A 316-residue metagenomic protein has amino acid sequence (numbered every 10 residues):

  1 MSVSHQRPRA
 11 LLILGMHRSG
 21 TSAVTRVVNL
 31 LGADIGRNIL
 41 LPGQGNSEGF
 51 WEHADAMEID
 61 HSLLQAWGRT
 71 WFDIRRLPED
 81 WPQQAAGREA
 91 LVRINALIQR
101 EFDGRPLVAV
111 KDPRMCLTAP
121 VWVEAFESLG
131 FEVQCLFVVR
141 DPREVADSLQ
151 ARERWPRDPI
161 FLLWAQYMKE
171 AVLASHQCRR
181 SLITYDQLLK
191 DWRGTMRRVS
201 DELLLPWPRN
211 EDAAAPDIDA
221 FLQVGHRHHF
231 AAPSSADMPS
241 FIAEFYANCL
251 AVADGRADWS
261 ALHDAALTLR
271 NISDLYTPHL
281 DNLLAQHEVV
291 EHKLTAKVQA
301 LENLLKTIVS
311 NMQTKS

Functional and structural regions predicted by a protein language model:
M1-L91, I218, A296-Q299, N303: PAPS-dependent sulfotransferase catalytic core
M1-Q6, D201, L205-S316: PAPS-dependent sulfotransferases, especially Golgi type II membrane carbohydrate sulfotransferases
T21, G49-H53, G87, L91 (+6 more regions): A structural signal for well-ordered alpha-helical scaffolds and beta->alpha junctions
G45-E48, E144, R193, P216-A220: Short secondary-structure boundary/hinge segments and terminal tails
I59-L64, R154-L163, H229-D237: A polyampholytic, Gly/Pro-enriched intrinsically disordered region
I59-S62, A66, R93, L97-E101 (+10 more regions): Residues that form generic nucleotide/phosphate-binding pockets
E79-D80, E89-A90, I98, D264-A265 (+1 more regions): C-terminal basic regulatory modules in eukaryotic proteins
L91-N210: PAPS-dependent sulfotransferase catalytic domain
